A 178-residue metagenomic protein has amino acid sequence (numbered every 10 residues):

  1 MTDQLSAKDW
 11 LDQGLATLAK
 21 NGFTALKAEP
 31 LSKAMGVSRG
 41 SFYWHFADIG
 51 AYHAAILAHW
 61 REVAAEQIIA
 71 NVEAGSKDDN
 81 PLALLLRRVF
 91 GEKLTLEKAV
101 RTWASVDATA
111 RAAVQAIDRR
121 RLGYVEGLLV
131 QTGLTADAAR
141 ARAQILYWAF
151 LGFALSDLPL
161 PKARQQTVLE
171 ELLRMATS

Functional and structural regions predicted by a protein language model:
M1-L5, L134: N-terminal intrinsically disordered/low-complexity leader segments
S6-D9, Q13, T17-A51, A55: Helix-turn-helix
Q13-N21, Q67-N71, V100, A149-S156: Solvent-exposed, amphipathic alpha-helical segments
L18, F46, H53-V63, Q67 (+1 more regions): Alpha-helical DNA-contacting segments of helix-turn-helix folds
A47-A51, E73-K77, G91, S105 (+2 more regions): Residues in soluble alpha-helical coiled-coils and helical-bundle/repeat scaffolds
A55, E66-A99, L146: Hydrophobic alpha-helical connector segments
A65, E92-A99, A108-D137, A141-Q144 (+1 more regions): Amphipathic alpha-helical packing segments from all-alpha helical-bundle domains
R101, A136-M175: Hydrophobic alpha-helical segments that form the core of small-molecule binding pockets and/or dimer interfaces
